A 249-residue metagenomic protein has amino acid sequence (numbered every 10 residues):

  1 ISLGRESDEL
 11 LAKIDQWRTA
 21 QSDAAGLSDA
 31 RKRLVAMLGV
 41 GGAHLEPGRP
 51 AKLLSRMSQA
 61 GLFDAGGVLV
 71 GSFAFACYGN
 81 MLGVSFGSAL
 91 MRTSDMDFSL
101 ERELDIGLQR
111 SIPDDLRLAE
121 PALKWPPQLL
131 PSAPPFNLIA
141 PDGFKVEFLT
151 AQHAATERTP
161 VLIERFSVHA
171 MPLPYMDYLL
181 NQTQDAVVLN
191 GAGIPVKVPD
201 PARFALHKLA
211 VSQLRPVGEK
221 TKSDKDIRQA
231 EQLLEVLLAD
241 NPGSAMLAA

Functional and structural regions predicted by a protein language model:
I1-A249: Compositionally biased terminal segments of proteins
